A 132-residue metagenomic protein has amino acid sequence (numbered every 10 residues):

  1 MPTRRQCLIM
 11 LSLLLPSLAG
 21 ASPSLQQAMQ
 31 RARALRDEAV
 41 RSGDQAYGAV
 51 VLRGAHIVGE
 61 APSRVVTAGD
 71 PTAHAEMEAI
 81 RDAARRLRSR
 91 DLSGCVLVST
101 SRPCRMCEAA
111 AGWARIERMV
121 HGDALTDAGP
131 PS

Functional and structural regions predicted by a protein language model:
M1-L15: N-terminal secretory signal peptides and thylakoid transit peptides that target proteins across membranes
L15-P23: Bacterial Sec-dependent signal peptides at the C-terminal "C-region" and cleavage site
L25-R41: Short, basic/aromatic recognition patches
S42-A46: Short, flexible loop/turn motifs enriched in small residues
Y47-L52: Short beta-strand scaffold segments in enzyme catalytic cores
G59-S132: Zn2+-dependent cytidine deaminase-like catalytic core
